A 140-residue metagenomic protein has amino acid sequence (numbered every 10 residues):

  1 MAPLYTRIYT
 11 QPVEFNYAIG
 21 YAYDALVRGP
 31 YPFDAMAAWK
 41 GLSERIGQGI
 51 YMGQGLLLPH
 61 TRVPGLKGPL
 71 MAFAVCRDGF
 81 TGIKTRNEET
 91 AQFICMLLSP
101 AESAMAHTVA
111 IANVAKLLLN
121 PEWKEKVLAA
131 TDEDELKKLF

Functional and structural regions predicted by a protein language model:
M1-F140: Cytosolic covalent-transfer regions centered on His/Cys nucleophiles that carry phosphoryl or persulfide groups
